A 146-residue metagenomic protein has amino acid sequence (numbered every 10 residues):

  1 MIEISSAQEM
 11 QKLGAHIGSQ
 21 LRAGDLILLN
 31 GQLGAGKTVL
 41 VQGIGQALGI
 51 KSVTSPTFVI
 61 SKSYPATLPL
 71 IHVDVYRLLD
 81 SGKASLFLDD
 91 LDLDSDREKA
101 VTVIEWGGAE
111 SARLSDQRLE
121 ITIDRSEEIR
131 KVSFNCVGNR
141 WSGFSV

Functional and structural regions predicted by a protein language model:
M1-H16: N-terminal pre-Walker A segment at the start of P-loop NTPase domains
I27-L29: Hydrophobic anchor at the beta1->P-loop junction of P-loop NTPases
L33-G34: Walker A (P-loop) phosphate-binding loop of P-loop NTPases
K37: Conserved lysine of the Walker
I50-P65: Short beta-strand-centered segment that lines the nucleotide-binding/catalytic pocket of NTP-utilizing
H72-L79: Switch II (G3) loop of P-loop NTPases
S81-A84, D89-V146: Short phosphate-coordinating micro-motif centered on Lys-Gly-acidic
